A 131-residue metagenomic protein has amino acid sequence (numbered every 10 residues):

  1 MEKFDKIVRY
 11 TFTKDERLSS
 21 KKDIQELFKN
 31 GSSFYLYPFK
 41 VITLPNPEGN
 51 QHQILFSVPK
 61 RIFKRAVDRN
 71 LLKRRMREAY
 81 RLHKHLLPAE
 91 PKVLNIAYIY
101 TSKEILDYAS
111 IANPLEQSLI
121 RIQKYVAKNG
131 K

Functional and structural regions predicted by a protein language model:
M1-K131: Positively charged, solvent-exposed patches that mediate nucleic-acid binding
